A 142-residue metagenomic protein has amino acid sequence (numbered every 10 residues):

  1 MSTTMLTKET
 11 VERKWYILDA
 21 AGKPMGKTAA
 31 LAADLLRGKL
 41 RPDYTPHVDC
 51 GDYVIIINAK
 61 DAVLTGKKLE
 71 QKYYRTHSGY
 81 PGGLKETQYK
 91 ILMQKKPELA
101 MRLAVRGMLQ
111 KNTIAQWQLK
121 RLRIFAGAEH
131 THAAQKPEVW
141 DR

Functional and structural regions predicted by a protein language model:
M1-L103, L109-T113, T131-R142: Ribosome large-subunit tunnel/peptidyl-transferase-proximal elements
W117-A134: Internal, active-site/partner-interface "lid" segment
